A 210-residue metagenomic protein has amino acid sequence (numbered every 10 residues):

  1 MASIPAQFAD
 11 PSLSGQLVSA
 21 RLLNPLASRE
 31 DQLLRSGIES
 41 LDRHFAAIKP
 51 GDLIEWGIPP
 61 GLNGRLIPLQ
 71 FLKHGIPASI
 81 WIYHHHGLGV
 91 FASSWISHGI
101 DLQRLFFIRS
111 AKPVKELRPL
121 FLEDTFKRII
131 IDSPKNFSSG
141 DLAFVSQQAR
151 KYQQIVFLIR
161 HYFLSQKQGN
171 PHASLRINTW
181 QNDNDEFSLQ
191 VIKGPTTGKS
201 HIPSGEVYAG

Functional and structural regions predicted by a protein language model:
M1-W81, F107, K112: Detector for small/aliphatic-rich hydrophobic stretches
I58, Y83, L158-R160: Short beta-strand/turn micro-motifs composed of small residues that flank or help shape donor/cofactor-binding pockets
F71, L120, Q148: Hydrophobic/aromatic ligand-binding patch that stacks against planar heteroaromatic rings of cofactors or nucleotides
P77, L102-Q103, F126, Y152-I155 (+2 more regions): Short glycine-/polar-rich loops that comprise or flank the Walker A/P-loop and associated switch/sensor motifs
P77-G140: Conserved inter-motif catalytic segment of the P-loop NTP-binding fold
I131, Q154-H161: Structural recognition of the conserved hydrophobic beta-strand(s) that form the central parallel beta-sheet of P-loop
S139-F157: A short, gly/pro- and small-residue-rich
L158-G210: Phosphate-binding/switch region of NTP-binding enzymes
